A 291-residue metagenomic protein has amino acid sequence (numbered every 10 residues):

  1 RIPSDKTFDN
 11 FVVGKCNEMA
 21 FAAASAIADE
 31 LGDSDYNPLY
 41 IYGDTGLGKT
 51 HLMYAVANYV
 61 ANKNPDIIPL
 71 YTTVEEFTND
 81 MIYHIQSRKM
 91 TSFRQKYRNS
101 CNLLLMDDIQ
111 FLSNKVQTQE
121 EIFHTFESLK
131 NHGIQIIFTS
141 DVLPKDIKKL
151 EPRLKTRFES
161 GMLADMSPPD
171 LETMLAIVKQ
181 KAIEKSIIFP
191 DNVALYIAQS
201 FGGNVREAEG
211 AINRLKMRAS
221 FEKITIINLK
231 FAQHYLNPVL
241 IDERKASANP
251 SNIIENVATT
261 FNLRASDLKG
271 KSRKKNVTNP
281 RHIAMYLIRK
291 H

Functional and structural regions predicted by a protein language model:
I2-L39, N58: Pre-Walker A (pre-P-loop) alpha-helix and adjacent loop at the N terminus of AAA/AAA+ ATPase modules, a conserved
G32-Y54: Walker A/P-loop nucleotide-binding motif
A61, P65-C101, I109, V116: Short glycine-rich substrate-engagement loop in P-loop NTPases that contacts/grips substrate
I82-Q86, P144-S160: Short regulatory helix/loop adjacent to the ATP-binding pocket of P-loop NTPases
D146-K148, G161-T173: Conserved AAA+ ATPase "SRH/arginine-finger" region at the nucleotide-binding site
G161, T173-I188, R218: Conserved AAA+ ATPase "sensor/coupling" helix adjacent to the nucleotide-binding pocket
K179-I183, V193-S200, R206-F221: C-terminal helical "lid" of AAA+/P-loop NTPase domains
E209-I212, R218-V239, P250-I254: Conserved C-terminal helix/linker of AAA+ ATPases
